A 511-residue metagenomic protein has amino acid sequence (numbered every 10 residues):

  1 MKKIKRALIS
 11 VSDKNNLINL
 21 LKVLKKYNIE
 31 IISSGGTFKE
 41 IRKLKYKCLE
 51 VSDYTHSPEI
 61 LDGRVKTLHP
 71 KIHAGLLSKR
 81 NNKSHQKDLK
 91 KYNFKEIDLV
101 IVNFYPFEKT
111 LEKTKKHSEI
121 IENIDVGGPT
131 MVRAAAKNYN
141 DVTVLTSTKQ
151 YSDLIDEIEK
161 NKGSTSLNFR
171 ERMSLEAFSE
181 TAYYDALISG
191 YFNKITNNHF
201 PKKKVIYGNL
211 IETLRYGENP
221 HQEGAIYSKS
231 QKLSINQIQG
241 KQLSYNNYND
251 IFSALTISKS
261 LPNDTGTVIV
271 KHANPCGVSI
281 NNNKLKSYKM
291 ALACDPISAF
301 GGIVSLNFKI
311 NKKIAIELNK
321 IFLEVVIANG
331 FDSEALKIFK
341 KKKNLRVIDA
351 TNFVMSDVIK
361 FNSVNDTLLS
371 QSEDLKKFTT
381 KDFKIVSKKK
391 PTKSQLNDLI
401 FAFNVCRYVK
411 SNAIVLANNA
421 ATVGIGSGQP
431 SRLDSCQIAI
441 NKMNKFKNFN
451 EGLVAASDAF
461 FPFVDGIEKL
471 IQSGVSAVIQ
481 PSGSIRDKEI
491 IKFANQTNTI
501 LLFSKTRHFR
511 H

Functional and structural regions predicted by a protein language model:
M1-I32, G36-Y54: N-terminal glycine-/serine-/threonine-rich phosphate-binding loop
M1-L8, K14, L99-V102, Y184-L187 (+1 more regions): ATP-dependent carboxylate/acyl-activation modules
I31, C48, V142-V144, V347 (+1 more regions): Hydrophobic beta-strand scaffold residues
G36-F107: Glycine-rich nucleotide/cofactor/substrate-binding loop typically near the N-terminus or early in the first domain
K79-A135, K384, K388-K393: Active-site/ligand-binding-proximal alpha/beta "capping" segment
D98-K113, E119, T148-I195: Internal, active-site/partner-interface "lid" segment
N138, V142-T146, Q150: Mobile "lid/hinge" segments at catalytic clefts and subdomain interfaces of large enzymes
